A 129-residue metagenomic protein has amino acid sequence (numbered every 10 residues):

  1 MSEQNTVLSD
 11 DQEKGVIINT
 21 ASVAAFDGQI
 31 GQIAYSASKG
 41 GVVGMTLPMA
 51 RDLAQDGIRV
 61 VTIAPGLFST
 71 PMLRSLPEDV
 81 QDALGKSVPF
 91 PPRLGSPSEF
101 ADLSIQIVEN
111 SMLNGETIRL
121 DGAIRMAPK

Functional and structural regions predicted by a protein language model:
M1-E13: A short helix-coil junction within the Rossmann-fold of NAD(P)-dependent oxidoreductases
S22: Residue(s) in the substrate-gating loop at a strand-loop-helix junction that position the organic substrate next
D27-I33: Active-site loop immediately N-terminal to the catalytic Tyr-X3-Lys motif of short-chain dehydrogenase/reductase
S38, T46: Active-site helix of classical SDR
R51-D52: Alpha-helical segment proximal to the catalytic Tyr-Lys
A64-S75: Short, flexible catalytic-loop segment of classical short-chain dehydrogenase/reductase
D79-S98: Catalytic Tyr-x(3-8)-Lys segment
S96-L120, R125: C-terminal substrate-recognition "lid" of short-chain dehydrogenase/reductases
